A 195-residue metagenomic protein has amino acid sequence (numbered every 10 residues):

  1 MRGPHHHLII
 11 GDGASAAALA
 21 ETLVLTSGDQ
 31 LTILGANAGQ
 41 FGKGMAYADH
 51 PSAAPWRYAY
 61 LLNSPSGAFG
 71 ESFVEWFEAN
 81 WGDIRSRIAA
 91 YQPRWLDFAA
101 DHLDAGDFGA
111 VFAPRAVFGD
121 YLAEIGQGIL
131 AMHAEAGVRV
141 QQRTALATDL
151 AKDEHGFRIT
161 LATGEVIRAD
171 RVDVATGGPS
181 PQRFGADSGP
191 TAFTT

Functional and structural regions predicted by a protein language model:
G3-L31: N-terminal Rossmann-like FAD-binding beta1-loop-alpha1 element of flavoenzymes
L8-I10, L122, A147, I159 (+1 more regions): Short hydrophobic core segments
E21, I167, G189-T191: Hydrophobic transmembrane helix bundles of membrane-integrated enzymes that assemble and modify cell-envelope
T22-F98: N-terminal FAD cofactor-binding segment of flavoenzymes
A105-Q127: Short beta-strand to alpha-helix junction loop
Q141-G156: A conserved short coil-to-beta-strand element within the FAD-binding core of flavoproteins
T176-T195: Glycine-rich dinucleotide-binding loop and its adjacent helix/turn
